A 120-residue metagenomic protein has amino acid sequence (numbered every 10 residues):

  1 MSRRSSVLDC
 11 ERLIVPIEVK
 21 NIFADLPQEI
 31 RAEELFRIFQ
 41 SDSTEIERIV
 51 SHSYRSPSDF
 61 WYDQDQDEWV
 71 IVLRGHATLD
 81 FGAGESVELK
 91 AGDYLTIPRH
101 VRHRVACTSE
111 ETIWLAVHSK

Functional and structural regions predicted by a protein language model:
R3-D59: A short, N-terminal "cap"/entry segment at the start of jelly-roll beta-barrel domains of the cupin/DSBH fold
F36-I38, S58-Q64, D80-F81, V87-E88 (+1 more regions): Short histidine-centered beta-strand/loop micro-motifs that create catalytic or ligand/metal-coordination sites
D42, D65, E85, V101 (+1 more regions): A generic "binding-loop/recognition-motif" signal
E47, V72-L73, D80, A106: Beta-strand residues in well-ordered beta-sheet regions across diverse protein folds
D63-T78: Short, conserved beta-strand element in jelly-roll/cupin
I71, T96, A116: Conserved beta-strand segments that form the floor/walls of ligand-binding pockets within enzyme and binding domains
G84-R99: Short acidic-glycine-tyrosine-enriched beta hairpin
R99-K120: Ligand-binding loop in jelly-roll beta-barrel domains
